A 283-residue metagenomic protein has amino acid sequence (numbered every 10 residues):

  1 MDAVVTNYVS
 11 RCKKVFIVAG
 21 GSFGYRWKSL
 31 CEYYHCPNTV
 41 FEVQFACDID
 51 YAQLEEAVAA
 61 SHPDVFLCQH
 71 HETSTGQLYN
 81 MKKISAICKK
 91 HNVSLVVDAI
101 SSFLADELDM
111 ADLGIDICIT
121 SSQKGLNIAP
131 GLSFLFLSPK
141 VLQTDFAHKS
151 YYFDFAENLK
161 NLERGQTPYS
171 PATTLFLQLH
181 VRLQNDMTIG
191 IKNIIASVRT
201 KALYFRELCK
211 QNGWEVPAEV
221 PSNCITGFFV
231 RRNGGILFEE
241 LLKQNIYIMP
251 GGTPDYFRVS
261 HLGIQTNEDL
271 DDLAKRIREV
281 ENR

Functional and structural regions predicted by a protein language model:
M1-F16, G20-K28: Conserved beta-loop-alpha segment that forms the PLP phosphate-binding cup at the N-terminus of a helix
N38, L95-V96, V216, I248: Hydrophobic beta-strand scaffold residues
I49-L104: Active-site phosphate-binding strand-loop segment of PLP-dependent enzymes
A111-Q123: Conserved active-site segment immediately N-terminal to the catalytic lysine that forms the internal aldimine
Q123-L203: Active-site C-terminal subdomain of aminotransferase-like
W214-E240: Conserved PLP-binding catalytic core of the aspartate aminotransferase-like
D255-R283: PLP-dependent enzyme catalytic core of the Aspartate aminotransferase-like
